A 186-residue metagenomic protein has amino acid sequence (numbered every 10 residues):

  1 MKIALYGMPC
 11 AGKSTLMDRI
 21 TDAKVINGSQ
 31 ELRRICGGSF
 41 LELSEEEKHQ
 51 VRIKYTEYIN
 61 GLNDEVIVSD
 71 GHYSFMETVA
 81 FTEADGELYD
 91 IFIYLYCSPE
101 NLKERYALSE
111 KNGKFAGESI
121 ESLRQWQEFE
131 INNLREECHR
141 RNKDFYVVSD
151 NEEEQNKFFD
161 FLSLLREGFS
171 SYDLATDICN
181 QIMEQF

Functional and structural regions predicted by a protein language model:
L5: Hydrophobic anchor at the beta1->P-loop junction of P-loop NTPases
P9: The conserved Walker
K13: Conserved lysine of the Walker
D18-E57: Conserved substrate/cofactor phosphate-moiety recognition/catalytic segment in nucleotide-dependent phosphotransferases
A23-V25, F92-Y94, F145-V147: Conserved beta-strand scaffold positions in the cores of enzyme catalytic domains, especially in NTP/NDP-utilizing
F40, D90-N133: A glycine- and Lys/Arg-enriched "phosphate-lid" helix/loop adjacent to the NTP-binding pocket of small-molecule kinases
E47-E87: Glycine-rich phosphate-binding loop used to anchor ATP phosphates in small-molecule kinases, encompassing both
V79, N112-L164, Y172: Small-molecule kinase domains that catalyze NTP-dependent phosphoryl transfer to phosphate-bearing small molecules
